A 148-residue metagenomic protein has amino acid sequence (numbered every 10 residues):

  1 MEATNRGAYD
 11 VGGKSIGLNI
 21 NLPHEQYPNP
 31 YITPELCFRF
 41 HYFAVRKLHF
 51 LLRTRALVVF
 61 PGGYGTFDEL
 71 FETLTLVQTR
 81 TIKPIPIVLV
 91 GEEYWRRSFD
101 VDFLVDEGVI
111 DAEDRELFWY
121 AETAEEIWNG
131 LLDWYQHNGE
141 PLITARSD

Functional and structural regions predicted by a protein language model:
M1-E2, F67, W128: Short, well-ordered alpha-helical microsegments
M1-V59: Acidic/glycine-enriched connector segments
G12-E25, F60, L74-R97, E113: Short, acidic/small-residue loops that bind anionic groups at enzyme active sites
Y27-P30, L70, S98-V101: Short, well-ordered secondary-structure micro-motifs
R39-V88, Y135-E140: Active-site/ligand-binding-proximal alpha/beta "capping" segment
V90-D148: C-terminal functional extensions of proteins
